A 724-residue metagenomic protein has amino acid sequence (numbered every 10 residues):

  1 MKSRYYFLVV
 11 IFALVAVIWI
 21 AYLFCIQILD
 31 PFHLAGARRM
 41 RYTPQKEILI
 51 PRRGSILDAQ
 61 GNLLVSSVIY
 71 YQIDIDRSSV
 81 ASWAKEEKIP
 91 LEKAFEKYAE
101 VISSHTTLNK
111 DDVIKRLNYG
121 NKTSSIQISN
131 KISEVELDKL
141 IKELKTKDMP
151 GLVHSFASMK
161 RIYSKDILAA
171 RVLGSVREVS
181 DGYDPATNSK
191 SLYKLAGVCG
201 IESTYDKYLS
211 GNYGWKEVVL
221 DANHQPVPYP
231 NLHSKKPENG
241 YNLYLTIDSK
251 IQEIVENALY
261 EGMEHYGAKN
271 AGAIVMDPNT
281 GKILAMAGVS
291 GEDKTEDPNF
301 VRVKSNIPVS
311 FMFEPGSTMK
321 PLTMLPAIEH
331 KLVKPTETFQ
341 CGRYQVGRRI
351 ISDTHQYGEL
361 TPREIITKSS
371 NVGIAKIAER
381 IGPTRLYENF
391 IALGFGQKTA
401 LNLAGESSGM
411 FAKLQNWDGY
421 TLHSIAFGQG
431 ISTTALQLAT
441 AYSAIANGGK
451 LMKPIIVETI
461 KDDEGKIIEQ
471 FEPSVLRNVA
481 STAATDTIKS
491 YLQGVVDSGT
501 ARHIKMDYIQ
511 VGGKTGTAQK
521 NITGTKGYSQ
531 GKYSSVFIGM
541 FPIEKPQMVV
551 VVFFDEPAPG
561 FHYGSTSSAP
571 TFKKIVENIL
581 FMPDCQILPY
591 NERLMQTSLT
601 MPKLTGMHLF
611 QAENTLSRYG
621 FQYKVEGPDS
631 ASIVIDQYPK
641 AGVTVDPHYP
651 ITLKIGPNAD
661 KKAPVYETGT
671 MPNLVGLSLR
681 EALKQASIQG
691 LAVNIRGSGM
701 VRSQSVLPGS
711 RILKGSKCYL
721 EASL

Functional and structural regions predicted by a protein language model:
M1-E296, M312, T384-G396, I504-D507 (+9 more regions): Periplasmic/cell-envelope proteins involved in peptidoglycan metabolism and beta-lactam response
K2, D112-G120, K160, A268-T280 (+6 more regions): Acidic/histidine-enriched alpha-helical segments
P51, I89-E96, N130-V135, L195 (+16 more regions): Soluble non-cytosolic domains of exported or imported proteins
V65, L220-S234, E238, A271-S317 (+1 more regions): Beta-lactam-recognizing serine transpeptidase/beta-lactamase-like catalytic domain environment
Y70-Q72, T123-S125, G240-N242, N306-S310 (+5 more regions): Short, solvent-exposed beta-strand edge segments and adjacent coil->beta transition regions
L140, V172, Y205, F339 (+5 more regions): Bulky hydrophobic/aromatic "packing anchor" residues in well-ordered structure
S158, A258-L259, N270, P308-V309 (+5 more regions): Short beta-alpha junctions and helix-cap segments that line functional grooves
K505-Y508, G512, I522, V552-L724: Ligand-recognition elements built from short beta-strands and adjacent flexible loops
